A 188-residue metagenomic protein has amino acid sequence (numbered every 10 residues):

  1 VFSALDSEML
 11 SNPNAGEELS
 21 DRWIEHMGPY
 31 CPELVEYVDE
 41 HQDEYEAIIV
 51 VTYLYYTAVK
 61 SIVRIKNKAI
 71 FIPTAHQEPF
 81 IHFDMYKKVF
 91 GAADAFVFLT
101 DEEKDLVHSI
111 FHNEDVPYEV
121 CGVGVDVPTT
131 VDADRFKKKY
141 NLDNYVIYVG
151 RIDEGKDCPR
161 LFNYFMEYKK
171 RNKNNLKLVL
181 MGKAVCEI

Functional and structural regions predicted by a protein language model:
V1-E44: A conserved catalytic-core segment of Leloir-type glycosyltransferases
N12-P13, H112-N113, V131-V146, K169-K173: Nucleotide-sugar donor-binding and catalytic loop/hinge architecture of NDP-sugar-dependent glycosyltransferases
A47-L54, A58-Q77, V97: Active-site proximal beta-strand in glycosyltransferases
L54, E102-K104, V185: Alpha-helix capping/helix-boundary segments
K68-P79, Y86-D132, L142, Y148: Donor nucleotide-sugar binding/catalytic pocket of nucleotide-sugar-dependent glycosyltransferases
V125, V149, F162, N175-I188: Glycosyltransferase donor-sugar binding loop
D126-T129, R151-D157, K169-N172, C186: Nucleotide-sugar-dependent glycosyltransferase donor-binding/catalytic pocket residues
K139-K156, L161-E167, L178-V179: Conserved donor-binding/catalytic core segment of Leloir-type glycosyltransferases
